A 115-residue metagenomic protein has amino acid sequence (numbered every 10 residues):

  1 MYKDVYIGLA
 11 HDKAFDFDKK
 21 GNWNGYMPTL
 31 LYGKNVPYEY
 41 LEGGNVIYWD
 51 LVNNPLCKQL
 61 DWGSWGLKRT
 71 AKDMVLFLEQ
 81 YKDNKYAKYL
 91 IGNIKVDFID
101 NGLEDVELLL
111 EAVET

Functional and structural regions predicted by a protein language model:
M1-T115: Acidic (Asp/Glu-rich) sequence patches and key acidic residues that form negatively charged surfaces used
